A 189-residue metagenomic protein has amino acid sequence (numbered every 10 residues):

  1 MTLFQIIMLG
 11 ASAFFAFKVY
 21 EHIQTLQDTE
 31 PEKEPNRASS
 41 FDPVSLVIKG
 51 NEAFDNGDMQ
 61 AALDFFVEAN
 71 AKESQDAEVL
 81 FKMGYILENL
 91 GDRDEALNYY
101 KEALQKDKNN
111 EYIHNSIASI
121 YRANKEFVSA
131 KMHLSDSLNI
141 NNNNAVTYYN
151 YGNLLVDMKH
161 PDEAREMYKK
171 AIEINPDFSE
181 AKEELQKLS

Functional and structural regions predicted by a protein language model:
M1-D42: Long, contiguous interaction/recruitment modules in multidomain scaffold/adaptor proteins
P35-E95, Q105: Alpha-helical segment of the N-proximal tetratricopeptide repeat
L46-K49, A53, F65, V79-L87 (+6 more regions): TPR/Sel1-like alpha-solenoid repeat signature
E68-A69, E102-A103, D136-S137, K170-A171: Canonical positions in the second alpha-helix
